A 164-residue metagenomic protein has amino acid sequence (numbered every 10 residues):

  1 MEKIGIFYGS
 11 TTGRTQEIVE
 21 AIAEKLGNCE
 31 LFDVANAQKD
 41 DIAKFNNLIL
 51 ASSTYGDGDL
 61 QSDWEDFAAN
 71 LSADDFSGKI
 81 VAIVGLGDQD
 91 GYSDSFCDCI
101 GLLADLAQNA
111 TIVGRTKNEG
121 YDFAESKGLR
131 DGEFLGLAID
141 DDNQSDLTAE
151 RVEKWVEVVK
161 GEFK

Functional and structural regions predicted by a protein language model:
E2-G5, E65: FNR/FR-type flavoprotein reductase catalytic core
I4-I22: N-terminal beta1-alpha1 ligand-phosphate binding loop
G9-T12, N36, T54: Short, surface-exposed acidic/glycine-rich loop or hinge patches that mediate macromolecular interfaces
K25, F32, K44-L48, S52-K164: FMN-binding flavodoxin-like domain, especially the glycine-rich phosphate-binding loop
N28-Q38: A short beta-strand-loop structural module common to alpha/beta enzyme folds
D41: Short conserved loop adjoining the S-adenosyl-L-methionine
